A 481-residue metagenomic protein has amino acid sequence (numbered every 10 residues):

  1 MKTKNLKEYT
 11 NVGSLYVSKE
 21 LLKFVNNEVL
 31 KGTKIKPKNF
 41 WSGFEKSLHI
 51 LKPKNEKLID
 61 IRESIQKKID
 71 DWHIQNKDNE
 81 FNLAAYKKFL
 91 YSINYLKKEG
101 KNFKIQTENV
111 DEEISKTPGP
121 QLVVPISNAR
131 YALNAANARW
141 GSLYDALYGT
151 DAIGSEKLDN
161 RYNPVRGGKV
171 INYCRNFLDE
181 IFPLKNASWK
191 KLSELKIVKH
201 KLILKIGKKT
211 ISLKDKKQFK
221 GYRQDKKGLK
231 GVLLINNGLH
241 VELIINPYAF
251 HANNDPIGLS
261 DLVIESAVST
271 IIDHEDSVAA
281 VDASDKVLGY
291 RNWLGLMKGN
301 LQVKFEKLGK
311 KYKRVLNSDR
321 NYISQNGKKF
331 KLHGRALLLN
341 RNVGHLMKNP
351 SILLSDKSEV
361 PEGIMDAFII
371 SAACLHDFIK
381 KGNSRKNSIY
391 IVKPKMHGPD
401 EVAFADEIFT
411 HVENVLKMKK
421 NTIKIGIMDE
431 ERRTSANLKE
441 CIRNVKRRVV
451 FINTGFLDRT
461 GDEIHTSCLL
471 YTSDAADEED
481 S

Functional and structural regions predicted by a protein language model:
T3-N76, L90-I93: N-terminal-proximal low-complexity accessory segments that begin disordered and transition into the first
N5-K7, K88, S92-F404, T410-M418 (+1 more regions): Catalytic alpha/beta active-site cores
F40, I69, I391, I427-E430: Conserved, mostly hydrophobic/aromatic
H73, K77-L90, T434: Core of folded catalytic or high-affinity ligand/protein-binding domains in predominantly eukaryotic proteins
K393, D429-E431, N453-F456: Active-site proximal loops enriched in glycine and acidic residues that flank catalytic Cys/His/Asp and coordinate
G398-E401, E431-R443: Short glycine/threonine-rich loop-to-helix capping motif typified by GTGT followed within a few residues by an Asp-Pro
L438-R447, T454-I464, L469: Extended amphipathic alpha-helical segments with heptad-repeat/coiled-coil character used for oligomerization, fusion
Y471-S481: Single conserved hydrophobic/aromatic residue that forms the stacking wall/gate of nucleotide- or nucleobase-binding
